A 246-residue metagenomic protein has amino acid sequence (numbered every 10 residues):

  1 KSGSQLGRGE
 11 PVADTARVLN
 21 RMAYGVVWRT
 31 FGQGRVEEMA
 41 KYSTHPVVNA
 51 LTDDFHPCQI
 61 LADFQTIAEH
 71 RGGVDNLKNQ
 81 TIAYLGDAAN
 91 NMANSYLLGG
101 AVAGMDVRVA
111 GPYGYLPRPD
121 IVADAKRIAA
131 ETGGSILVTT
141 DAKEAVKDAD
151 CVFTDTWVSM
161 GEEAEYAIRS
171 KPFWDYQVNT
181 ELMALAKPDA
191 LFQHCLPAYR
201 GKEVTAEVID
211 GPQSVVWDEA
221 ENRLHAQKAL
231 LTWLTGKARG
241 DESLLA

Functional and structural regions predicted by a protein language model:
K1-A68, R200: Phosphate/diphosphate ligand-binding glycine-rich loop within oxidoreductases
V18, M39, G99, L182 (+1 more regions): Hydrophobic/aromatic ligand-binding patch that stacks against planar heteroaromatic rings of cofactors or nucleotides
A23, S43, D148-A149, P212: Short, well-ordered alpha-helix to beta-strand connector turns
E69-T154: Glycine-rich phosphate/diphosphate-binding loop of Rossmann-like nucleotide-binding domains
N76-L77, A101, E181-D189, G211: Short, conserved loop/helix-junction motifs that constitute active-site signature segments in enzyme catalytic cores
K126-E207: Rossmann-like adenosine-cofactor binding region
D189-A190, C195-A246: Adenosine-phosphate binding glycine-rich loop
